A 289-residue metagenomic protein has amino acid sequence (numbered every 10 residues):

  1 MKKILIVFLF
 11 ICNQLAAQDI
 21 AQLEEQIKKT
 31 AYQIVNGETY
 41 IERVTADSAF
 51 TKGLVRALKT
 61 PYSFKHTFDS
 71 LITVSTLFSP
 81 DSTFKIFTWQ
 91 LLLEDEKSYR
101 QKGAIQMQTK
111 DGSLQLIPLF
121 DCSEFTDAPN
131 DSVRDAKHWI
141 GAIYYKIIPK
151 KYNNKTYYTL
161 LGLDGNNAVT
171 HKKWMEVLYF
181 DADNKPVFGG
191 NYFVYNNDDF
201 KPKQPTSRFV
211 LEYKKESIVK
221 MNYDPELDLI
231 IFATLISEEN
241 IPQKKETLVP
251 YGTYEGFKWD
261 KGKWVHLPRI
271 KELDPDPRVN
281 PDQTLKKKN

Functional and structural regions predicted by a protein language model:
M1-T30: Bacterial Sec-dependent N-terminal signal peptides
E24-I105: Solvent-exposed N-terminal domain segments of exported/luminal and surface proteins
T67-K85, L93-E94, W139-N154, K220-E226: Structural signature of eukaryotic scaffold interfaces centered on beta-propeller domains
T83-Q90, T156-D164, D228-T234: Short beta-strand elements that form the blades of beta-propeller/WD-repeat-like and other beta-sheet-rich scaffold
R100-D111, W174-K185, E246-K261: Beta-propeller blade signature
A104-K151: Short N-terminal edge-element motif at the start of the domain
Q115-S123, V187-D199, H266-E272: Beta-propeller fold detector
D131-W139, I143-K150, V187-G256, D282-Q283: Short aromatic loop motif centered on NTY/YTY
